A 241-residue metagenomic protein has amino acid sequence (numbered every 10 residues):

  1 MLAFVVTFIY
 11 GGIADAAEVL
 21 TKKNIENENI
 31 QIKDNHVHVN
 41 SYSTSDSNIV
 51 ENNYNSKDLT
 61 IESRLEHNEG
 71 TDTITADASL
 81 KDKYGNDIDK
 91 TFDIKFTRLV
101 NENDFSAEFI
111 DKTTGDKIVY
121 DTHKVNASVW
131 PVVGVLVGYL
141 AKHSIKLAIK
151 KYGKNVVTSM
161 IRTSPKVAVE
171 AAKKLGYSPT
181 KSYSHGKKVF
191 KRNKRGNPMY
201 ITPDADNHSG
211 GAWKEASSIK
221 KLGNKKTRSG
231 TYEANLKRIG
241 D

Functional and structural regions predicted by a protein language model:
M1-I9: Bacterial N-terminal signal peptides
M1-L2, Y42-S45, E62-T71, N193-N197 (+1 more regions): Short, surface-exposed loop and linker segments with low hydrophobicity and enrichment for Pro/Ser/Thr
F4, S79, E108, S128 (+2 more regions): Intrinsic disorder/low-complexity segments
I9-V129: N-terminal propeptides/leader regions of secreted preproproteins that are proteolytically removed before maturation
T114, I118-K174: Hydrophobic, gly/ala-rich membrane-insertion helices/peptides used by toxins and envelope proteins
I161-D241: Catalytic toxin/effector domains delivered as secreted proteins or via bacterial secretion systems
